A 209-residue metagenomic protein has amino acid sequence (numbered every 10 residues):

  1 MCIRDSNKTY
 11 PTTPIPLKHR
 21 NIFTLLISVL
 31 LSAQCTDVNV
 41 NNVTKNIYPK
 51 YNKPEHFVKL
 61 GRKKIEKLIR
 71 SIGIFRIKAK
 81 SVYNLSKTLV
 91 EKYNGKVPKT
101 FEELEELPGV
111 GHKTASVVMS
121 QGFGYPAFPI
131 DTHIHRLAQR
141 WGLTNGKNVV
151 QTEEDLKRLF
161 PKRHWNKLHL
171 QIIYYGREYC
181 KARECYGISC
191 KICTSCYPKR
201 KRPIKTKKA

Functional and structural regions predicted by a protein language model:
R4-K208: Catalytic cores of DNA base-excision repair glycosylases
